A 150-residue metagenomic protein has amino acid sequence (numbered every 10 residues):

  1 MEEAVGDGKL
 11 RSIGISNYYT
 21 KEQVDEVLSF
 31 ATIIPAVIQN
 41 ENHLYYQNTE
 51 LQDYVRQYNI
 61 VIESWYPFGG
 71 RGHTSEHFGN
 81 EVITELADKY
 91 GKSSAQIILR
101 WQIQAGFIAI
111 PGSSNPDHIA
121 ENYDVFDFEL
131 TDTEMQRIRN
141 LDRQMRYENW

Functional and structural regions predicted by a protein language model:
M1-W150: Beta/alpha (TIM)-barrel catalytic core signal, keyed to glycine-rich beta->alpha loops juxtaposed to Asp/Glu that bind
